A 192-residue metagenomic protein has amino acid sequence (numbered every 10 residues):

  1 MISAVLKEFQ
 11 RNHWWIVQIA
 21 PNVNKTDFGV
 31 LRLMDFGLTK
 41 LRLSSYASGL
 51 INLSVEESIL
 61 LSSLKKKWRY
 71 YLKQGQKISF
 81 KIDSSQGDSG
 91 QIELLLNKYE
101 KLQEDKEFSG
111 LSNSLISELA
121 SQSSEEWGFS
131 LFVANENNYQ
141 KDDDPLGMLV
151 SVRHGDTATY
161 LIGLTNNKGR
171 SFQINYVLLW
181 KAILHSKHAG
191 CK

Functional and structural regions predicted by a protein language model:
M1-M34: N-terminal entry module detector
I2-W15, V177-C191: Conserved acyl-CoA
I16-Q18, T157, K192: Residues at the N-termini of beta-strands
P21-S171, W180-L184: A conserved beta-strand-loop-helix scaffold within acyl/acetyltransferase catalytic domains
I174: Histidine/acidic-residue-rich catalytic or RNA/ligand-binding cores of hydrolases and nuclease-related proteins
